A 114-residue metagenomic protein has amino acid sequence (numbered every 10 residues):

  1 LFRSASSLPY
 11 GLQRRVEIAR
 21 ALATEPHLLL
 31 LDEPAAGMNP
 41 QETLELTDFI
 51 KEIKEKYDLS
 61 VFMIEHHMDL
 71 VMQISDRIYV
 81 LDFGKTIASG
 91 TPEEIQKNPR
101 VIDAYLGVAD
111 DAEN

Functional and structural regions predicted by a protein language model:
F2-N114: Glycine-rich phosphate-binding loops of nucleotide-dependent enzymes
